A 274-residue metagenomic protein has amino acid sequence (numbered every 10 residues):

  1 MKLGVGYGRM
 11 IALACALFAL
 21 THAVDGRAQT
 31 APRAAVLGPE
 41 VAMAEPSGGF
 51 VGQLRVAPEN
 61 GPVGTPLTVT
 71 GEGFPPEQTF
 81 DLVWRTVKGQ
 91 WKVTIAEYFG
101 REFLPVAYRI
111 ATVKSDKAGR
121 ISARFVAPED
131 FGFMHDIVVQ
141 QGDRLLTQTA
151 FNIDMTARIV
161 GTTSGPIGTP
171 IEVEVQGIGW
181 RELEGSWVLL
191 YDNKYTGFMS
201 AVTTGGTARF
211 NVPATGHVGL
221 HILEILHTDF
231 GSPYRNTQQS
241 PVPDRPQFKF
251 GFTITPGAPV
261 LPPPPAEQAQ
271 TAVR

Functional and structural regions predicted by a protein language model:
M1-A12: Bacterial N-terminal signal peptides that target proteins for export
I11-H22: Bacterial N-terminal signal peptides
G26-R274: Extracytoplasmic/secretory-pathway segments with low complexity and glycosylation-like composition
